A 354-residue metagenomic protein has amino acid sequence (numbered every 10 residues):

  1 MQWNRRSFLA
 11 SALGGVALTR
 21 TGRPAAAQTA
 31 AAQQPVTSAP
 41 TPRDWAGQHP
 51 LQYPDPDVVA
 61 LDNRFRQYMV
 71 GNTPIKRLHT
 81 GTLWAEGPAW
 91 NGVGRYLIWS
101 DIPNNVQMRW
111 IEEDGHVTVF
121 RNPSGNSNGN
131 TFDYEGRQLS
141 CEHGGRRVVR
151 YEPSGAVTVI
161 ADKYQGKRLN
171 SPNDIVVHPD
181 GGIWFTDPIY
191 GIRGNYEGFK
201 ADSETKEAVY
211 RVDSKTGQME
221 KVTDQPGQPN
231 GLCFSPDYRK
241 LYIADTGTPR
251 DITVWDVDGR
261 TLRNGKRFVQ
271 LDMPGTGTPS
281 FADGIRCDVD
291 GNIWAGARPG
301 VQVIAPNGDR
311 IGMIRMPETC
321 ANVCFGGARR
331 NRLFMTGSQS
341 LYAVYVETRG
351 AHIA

Functional and structural regions predicted by a protein language model:
M1-V16: N-terminal secretory signal peptides and thylakoid transit peptides that target proteins across membranes
S38-T73, I353: Blade/loop signatures of beta-propeller domains
P56-N63, K76-I102: Beta-strand-rich domains and repeat architectures in extracellular enzymes and scaffolds, especially beta-propellers
Y68-T80, H116-P123, S154-G166, V212-Q228 (+2 more regions): Blade-edge beta-strand/turn elements of extracellular beta-propeller and related beta-sheet repeat scaffolds
T80-R95, P123-E142, R147, Q165-F185 (+5 more regions): Beta-rich, blade/repeat-based domains predominating in secreted/periplasmic proteins but also intracellular
T186-S203: Short, conserved, GDST-rich strand-edge loop motifs in beta-rich repeat architectures
W255-T261, V346-A351: Short loop/turn segments immediately following beta-strands, especially the blade-tip and inter-blade linker loops
G326-A354: Blade-level signature of beta-propeller repeat domains, shared across WD40, Kelch, NHL, RCC1 and BNR/Asp-box propellers
